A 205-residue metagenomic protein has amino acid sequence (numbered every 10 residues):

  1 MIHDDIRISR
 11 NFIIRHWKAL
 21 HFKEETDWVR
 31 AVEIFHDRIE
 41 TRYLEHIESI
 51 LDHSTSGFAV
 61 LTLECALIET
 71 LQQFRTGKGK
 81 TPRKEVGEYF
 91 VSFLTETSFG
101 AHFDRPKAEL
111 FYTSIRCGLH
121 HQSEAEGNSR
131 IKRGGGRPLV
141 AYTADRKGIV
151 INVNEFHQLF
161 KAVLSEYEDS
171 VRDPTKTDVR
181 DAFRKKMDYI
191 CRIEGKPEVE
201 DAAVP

Functional and structural regions predicted by a protein language model:
H3-R42, H46, K107, Q122-P205: Polyanionic, low-complexity intrinsically disordered segments
V32, D52-H53, G100-A101, D145: Residue-level detector of alpha-helix boundaries and kinks
E33-T95: Short, contiguous, well-structured surface segments enriched in hydrophobic/aromatic residues
L51, Q72-G79, T95-H102, H120 (+3 more regions): Hydrophobic/aromatic-lined pockets within catalytic cores
T62-C65, E69, E88, L110 (+3 more regions): A structural signal for well-ordered alpha-helical segments within the folded catalytic domains of diverse enzymes
I68, Q72, R116-H121, K161 (+1 more regions): Amphipathic alpha-helical core segments of compact helical bundles
F90-S129: Short, mixed-charge amphipathic alpha-helical segments
